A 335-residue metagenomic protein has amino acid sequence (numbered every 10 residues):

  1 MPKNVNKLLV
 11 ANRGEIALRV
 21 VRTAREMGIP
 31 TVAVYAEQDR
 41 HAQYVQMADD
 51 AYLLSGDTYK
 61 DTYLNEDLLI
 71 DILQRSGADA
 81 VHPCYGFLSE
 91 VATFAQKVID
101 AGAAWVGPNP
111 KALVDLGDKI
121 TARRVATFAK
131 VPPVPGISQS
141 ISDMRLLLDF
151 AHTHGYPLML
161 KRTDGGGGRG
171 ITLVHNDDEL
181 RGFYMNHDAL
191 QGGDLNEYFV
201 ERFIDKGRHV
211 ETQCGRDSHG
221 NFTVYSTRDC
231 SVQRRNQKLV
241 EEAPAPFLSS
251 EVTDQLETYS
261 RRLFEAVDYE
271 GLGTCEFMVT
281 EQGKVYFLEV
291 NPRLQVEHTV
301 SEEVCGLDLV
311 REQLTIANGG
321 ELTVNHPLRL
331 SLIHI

Functional and structural regions predicted by a protein language model:
M1-F128, I141-D149: ATP-binding N-terminal substructure of ATP-dependent carboxylate-amine bond-forming enzymes
P2-V5, L9-I29, A51-Y52, Q74-S76 (+7 more regions): ATP-dependent carboxylate activation and anion-phosphoryl transfer catalytic cores that bind Mg-ATP to form
E37, D57, K111, Q139-S142 (+4 more regions): Short, solvent-exposed coil/turn elements at secondary-structure transition points
K119-T121, D164-R169: Conserved A3 ("GATE") glycine/threonine-rich loop of ANL adenylate-forming enzymes
D149-M159: Acidic/histidine-enriched active-site and ligand-binding environments that engage anionic O-linkages
T172: Glycine/aspartate-rich loop-and-adjacent alpha/beta segment that forms the canonical ThDP
